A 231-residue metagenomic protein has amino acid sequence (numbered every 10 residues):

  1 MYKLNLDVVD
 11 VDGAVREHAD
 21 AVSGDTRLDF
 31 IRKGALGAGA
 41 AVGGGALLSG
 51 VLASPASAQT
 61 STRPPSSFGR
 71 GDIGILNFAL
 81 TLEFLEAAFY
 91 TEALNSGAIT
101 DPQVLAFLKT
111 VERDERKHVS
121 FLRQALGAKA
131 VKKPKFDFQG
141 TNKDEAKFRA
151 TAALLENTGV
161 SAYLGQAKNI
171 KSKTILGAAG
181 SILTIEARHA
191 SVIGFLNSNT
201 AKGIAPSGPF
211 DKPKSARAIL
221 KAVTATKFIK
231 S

Functional and structural regions predicted by a protein language model:
Y2-D25, A35-G39, S49-S231: All-alpha RGS (Regulator of G-protein Signaling) helical domain and cognate RGS-like helical scaffolds
